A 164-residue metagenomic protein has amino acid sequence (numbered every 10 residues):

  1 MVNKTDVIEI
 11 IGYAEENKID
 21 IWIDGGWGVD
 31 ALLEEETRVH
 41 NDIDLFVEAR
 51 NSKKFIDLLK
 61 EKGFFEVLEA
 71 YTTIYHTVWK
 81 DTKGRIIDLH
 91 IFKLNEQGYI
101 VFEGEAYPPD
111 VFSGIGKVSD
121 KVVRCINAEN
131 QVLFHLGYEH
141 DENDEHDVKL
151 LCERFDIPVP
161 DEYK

Functional and structural regions predicted by a protein language model:
M1-K164: Compositionally biased terminal segments of proteins
